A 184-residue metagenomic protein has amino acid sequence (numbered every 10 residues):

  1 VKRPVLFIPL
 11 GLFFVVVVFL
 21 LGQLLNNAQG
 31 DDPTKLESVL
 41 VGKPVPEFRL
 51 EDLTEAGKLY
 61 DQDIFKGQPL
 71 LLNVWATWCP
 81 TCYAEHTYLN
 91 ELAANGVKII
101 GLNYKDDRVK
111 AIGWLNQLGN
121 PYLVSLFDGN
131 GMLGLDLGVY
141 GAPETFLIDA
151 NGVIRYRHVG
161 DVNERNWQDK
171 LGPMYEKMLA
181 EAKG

Functional and structural regions predicted by a protein language model:
V1-E51, G184: N-terminal targeting signals for export/organelle localization
F7, N116-P121, D128-L179: Thiol/disulfide oxidoreductase modules built on the thioredoxin-like
G42, E47, G96, Y122-L123: A generic structural signal for alpha->beta connector loops
P46-R49, W75, I100, L135: Conserved Rossmann-like nucleotide-binding pocket used by diverse enzymes that bind dinucleotide cofactors
F48-L70: A short beta-strand-turn-helix
Q68-L70, V74-W78, G141: Short pre-active-site segment immediately N-terminal to redox-active cysteine/selenocysteine motifs in thiol-based
L71-L72, I99, T145: Hydrophobic beta-strand anchors of alpha/beta hydrolase catalytic cores
Y83-G119, G129-D136: Structural microenvironment flanking redox-active thiols in thiol-disulfide oxidoreductases
